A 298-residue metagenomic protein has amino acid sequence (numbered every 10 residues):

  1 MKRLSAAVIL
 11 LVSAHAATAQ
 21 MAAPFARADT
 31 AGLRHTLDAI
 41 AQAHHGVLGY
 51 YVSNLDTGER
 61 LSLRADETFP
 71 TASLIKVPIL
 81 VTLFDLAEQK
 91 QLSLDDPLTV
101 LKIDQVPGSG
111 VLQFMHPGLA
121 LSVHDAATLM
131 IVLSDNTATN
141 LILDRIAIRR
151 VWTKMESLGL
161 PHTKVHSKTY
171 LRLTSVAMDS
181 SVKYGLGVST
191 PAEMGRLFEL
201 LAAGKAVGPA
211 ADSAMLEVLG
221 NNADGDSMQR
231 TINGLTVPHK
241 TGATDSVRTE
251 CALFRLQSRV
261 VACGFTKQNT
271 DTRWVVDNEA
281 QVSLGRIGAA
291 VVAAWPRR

Functional and structural regions predicted by a protein language model:
M1-A6: Bacterial N-terminal signal peptides that target proteins for export
S13-A16: N-terminal signal peptide c-region/cleavage motif recognized by signal peptidases
M21-I40, R145, R196-D226, T231-T236 (+1 more regions): Structured C-terminal helix/loop/strand segments within mature extracytoplasmic catalytic/sensor domains
G32-A65, G264: A short, well-structured edge-of-sheet supersecondary motif
V47, L119-S122, N140-F198, A202: Mid-domain, small-residue-enriched loop/turn segments at the edges of structured enzyme/sensor domains
L55, L94-V111, R145-A147, K168-L173 (+1 more regions): Acidic helix-start/capping segments at beta-turn-to-alpha-helix junctions
G58, P70-L98, A262: Active-site SXXK
Q105-N140, I148: Conserved catalytic neighborhood of penicillin-recognizing serine enzymes
